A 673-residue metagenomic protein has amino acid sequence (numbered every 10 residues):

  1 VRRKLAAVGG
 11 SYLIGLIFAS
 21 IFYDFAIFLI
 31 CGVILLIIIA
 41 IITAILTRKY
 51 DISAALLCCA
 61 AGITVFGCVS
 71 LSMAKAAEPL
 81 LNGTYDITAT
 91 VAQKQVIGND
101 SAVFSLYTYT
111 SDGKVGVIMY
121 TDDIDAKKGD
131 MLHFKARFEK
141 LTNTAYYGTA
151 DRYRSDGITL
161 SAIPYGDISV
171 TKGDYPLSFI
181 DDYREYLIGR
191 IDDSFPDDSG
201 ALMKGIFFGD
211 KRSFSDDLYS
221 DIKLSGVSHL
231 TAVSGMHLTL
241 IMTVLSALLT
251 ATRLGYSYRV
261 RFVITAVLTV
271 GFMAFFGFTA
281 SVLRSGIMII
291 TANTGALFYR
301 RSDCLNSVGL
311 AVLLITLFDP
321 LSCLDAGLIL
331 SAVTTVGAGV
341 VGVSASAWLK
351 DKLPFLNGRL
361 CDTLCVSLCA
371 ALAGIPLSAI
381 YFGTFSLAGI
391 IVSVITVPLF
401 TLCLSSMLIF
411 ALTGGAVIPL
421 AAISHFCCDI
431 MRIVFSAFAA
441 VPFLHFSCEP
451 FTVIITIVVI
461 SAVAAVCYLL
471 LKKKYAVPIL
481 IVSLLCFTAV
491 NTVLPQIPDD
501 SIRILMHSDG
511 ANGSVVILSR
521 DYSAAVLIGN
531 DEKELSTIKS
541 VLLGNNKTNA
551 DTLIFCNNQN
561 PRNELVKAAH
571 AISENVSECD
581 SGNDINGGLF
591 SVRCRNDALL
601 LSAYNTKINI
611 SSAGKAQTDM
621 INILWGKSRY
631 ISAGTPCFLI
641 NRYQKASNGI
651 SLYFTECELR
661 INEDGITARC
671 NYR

Functional and structural regions predicted by a protein language model:
V1-I21, G295-A296, G358, I409 (+2 more regions): Hydrophobic alpha-helical segments
V1-P79, R284, V453, A465-L470 (+1 more regions): N-terminal leader/targeting segments
R3, A7, G15, Y50 (+4 more regions): Hydrophobic alpha-helical transmembrane segments in multi-pass membrane proteins
G15, A89, A136, I206 (+9 more regions): Divalent metal-coordination and catalytic microenvironments
I27-I37, L330-S331, S393-P398, T452-I457: Alpha-helical transmembrane segments of polytopic membrane proteins
I30-I34, A379-A421, M431, F438: Hydrophobic alpha-helical transmembrane segments of integral membrane proteins
G62-H229, S540, L589: Membrane-interface helix/helix-cap signal primarily in integral membrane proteins
A102, Y107-D112, Y120-R137, G148-Y153 (+4 more regions): Non-globular, low-confidence helical/coil segments that flank catalytic cores
